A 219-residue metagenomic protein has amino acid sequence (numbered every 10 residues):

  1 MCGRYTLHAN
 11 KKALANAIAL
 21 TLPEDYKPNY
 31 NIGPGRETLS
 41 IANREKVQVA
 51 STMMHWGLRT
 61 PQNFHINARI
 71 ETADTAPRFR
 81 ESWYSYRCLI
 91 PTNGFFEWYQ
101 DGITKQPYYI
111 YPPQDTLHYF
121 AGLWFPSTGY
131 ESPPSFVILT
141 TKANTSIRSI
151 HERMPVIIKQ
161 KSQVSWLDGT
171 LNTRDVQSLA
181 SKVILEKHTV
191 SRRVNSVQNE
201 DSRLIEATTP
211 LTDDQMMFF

Functional and structural regions predicted by a protein language model:
M1-F219: Short linear sequence motif anchored by a di-proline
